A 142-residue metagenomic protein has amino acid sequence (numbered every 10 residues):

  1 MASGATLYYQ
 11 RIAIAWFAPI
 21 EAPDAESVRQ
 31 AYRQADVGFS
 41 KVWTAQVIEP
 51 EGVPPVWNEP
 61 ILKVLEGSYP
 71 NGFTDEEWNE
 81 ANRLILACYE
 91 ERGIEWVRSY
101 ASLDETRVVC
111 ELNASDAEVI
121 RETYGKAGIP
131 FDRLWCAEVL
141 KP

Functional and structural regions predicted by a protein language model:
M1-A15, P23-R33, V37-V97, S102-T106 (+1 more regions): Short S/T/G/P-rich N-terminal loop/turn motif that feeds into the first structured element of a domain
I20-S27, N113-E118: Helix N-cap motif at beta-to-alpha junctions
E122: Substrate-binding clefts and catalytic carboxylate motifs of secreted carbohydrate-active enzymes
